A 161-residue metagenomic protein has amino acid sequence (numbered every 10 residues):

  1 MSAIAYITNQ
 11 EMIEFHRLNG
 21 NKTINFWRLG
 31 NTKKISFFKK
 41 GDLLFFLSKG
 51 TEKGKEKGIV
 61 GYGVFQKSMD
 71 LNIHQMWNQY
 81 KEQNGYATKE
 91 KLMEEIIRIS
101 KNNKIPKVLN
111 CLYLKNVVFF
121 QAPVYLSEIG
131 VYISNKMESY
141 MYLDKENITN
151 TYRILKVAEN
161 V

Functional and structural regions predicted by a protein language model:
M1-K40, L47-G54, V118, P123-V161: Compositionally biased, charged N-terminal/linker segments
K40-D42, N110: Short beta-strand or tight-loop elements that sit immediately N-terminal to catalytic metal-binding acidic residues
F45-L47, V64: Short, conserved beta-strand segments within well-ordered enzyme catalytic domains that often line or immediately flank
E56-V60, V64-Y142: Aromatic- and Lys/Arg-enriched surface recognition patch
